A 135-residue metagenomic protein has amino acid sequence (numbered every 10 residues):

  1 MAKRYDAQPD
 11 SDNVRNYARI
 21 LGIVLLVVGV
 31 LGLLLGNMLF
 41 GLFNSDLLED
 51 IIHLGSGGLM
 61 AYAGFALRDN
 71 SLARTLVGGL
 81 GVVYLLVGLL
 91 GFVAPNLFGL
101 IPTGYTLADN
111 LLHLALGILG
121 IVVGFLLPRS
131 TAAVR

Functional and structural regions predicted by a protein language model:
A2-R135: Membrane-interface extramembranous regions
